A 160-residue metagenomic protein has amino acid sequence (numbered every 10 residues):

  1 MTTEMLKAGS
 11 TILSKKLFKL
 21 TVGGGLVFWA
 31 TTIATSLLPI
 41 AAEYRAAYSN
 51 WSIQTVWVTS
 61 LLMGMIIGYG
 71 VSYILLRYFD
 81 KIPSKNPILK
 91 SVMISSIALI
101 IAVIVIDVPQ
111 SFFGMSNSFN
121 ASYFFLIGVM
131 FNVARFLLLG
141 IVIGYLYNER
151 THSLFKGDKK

Functional and structural regions predicted by a protein language model:
T2-K160: Juxtamembrane/disordered regions of integral membrane proteins
